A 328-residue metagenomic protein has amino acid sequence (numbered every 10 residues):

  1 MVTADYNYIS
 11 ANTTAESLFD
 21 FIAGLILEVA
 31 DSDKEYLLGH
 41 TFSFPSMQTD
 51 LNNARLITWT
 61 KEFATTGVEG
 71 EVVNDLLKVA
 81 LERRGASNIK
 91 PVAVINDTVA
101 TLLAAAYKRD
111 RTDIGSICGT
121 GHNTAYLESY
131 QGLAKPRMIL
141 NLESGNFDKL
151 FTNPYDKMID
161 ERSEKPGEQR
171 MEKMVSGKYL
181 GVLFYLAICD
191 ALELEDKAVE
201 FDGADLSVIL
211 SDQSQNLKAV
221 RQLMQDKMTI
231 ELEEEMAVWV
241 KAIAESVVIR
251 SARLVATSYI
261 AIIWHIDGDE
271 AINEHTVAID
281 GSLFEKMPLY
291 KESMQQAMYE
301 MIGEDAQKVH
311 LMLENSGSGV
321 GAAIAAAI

Functional and structural regions predicted by a protein language model:
M1-Y36, E82, Y107-R109, Q131 (+1 more regions): ATP-binding/phosphotransfer module of carbohydrate and carboxylate kinases, centering on a glycine-rich
V2-A23, S46-Y107, R111-I114, Y130 (+2 more regions): Glycine-rich phosphate-binding loop and adjoining helix at the ATP-binding site of ATP-dependent phosphoryl-transfer
D33-K34, F44-M47: An exposure/low-complexity boundary signal
L37-T41, P91-A93, D113-I117, N123 (+2 more regions): Short glycine-aspartate micro-motif
S43, T98-V99, I117-G121, G145 (+1 more regions): A short acidic Gly-Thr/Ser loop motif
M47-Q48, T101-L102, T124, E285-M287 (+1 more regions): Flexible loop/turn segments at secondary-structure boundaries
A64-E69, K90-V99, G115-C118, M174-G177 (+2 more regions): Active-site nucleophile and cofactor-binding loops and adjacent substrate-binding regions of central metabolic enzymes
A125-S129: Short beta-strand-to-turn element immediately C-terminal to the catalytic PLP-Schiff-base lysine in fold type I
